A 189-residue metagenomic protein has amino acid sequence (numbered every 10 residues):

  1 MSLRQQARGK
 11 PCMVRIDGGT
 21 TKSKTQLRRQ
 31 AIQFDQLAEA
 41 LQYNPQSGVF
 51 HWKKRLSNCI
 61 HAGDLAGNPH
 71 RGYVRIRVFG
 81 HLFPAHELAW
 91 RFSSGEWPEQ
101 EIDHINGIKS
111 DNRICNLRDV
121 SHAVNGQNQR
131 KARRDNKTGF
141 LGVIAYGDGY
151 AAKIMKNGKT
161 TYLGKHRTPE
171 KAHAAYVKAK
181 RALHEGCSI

Functional and structural regions predicted by a protein language model:
S2, C12-V78: Short helix-coil boundary/hinge micro-motifs
S2-L3, S23, F83, E101: Intrinsic low-complexity/disordered segments
A40, P45, R55, F79-G158: Short, cationic Gly/His-enriched loop motifs
N68-V74, F92-W97, P169-V177: Short, surface-exposed linear segments at secondary-structure transitions and domain or protein termini
H86, V143, A152, P169-K180: An aromatic-rich alpha-helical recognition segment common to small helix-rich domains
K159-P169: A short, exposed loop/beta-hairpin motif centered on an aromatic-Gly-Thr core
K178-I189: Short arginine-rich
